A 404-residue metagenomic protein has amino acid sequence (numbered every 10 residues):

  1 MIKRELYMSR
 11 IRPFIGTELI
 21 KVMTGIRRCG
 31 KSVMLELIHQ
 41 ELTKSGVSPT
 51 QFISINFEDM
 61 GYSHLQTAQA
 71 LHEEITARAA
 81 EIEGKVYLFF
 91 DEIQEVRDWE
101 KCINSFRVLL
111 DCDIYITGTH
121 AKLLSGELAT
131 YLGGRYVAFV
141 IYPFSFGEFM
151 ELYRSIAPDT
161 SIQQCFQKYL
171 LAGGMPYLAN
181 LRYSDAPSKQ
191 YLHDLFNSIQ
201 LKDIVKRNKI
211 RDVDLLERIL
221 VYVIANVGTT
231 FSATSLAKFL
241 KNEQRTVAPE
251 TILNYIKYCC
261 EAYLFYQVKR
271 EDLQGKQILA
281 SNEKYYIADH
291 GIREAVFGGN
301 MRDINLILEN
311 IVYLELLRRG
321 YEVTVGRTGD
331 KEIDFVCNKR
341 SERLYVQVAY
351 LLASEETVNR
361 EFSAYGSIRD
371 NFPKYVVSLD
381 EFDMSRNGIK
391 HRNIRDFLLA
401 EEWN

Functional and structural regions predicted by a protein language model:
I2-G16: Pre-Walker A adenine-sensing motif
M23: Hydrophobic anchor at the beta1->P-loop junction of P-loop NTPases
K31: Conserved lysine of the Walker
M34, I38: Hydrophobic positions on the alpha1 helix immediately C-terminal to the Walker A/P-loop
S54-G84: Short glycine-rich substrate-engagement loop in P-loop NTPases that contacts/grips substrate
T119-A121, G126-T230, Y263: Interdomain motor-coupling "hinge/lid" segment immediately C-terminal to the ATP-binding subdomain of NTP-driven enzymes
Y183-R343: Accessory nucleic acid-recognition modules appended to NTPase machines
G326, Y350-R395: Catalytic cores of nucleic-acid endonucleases
